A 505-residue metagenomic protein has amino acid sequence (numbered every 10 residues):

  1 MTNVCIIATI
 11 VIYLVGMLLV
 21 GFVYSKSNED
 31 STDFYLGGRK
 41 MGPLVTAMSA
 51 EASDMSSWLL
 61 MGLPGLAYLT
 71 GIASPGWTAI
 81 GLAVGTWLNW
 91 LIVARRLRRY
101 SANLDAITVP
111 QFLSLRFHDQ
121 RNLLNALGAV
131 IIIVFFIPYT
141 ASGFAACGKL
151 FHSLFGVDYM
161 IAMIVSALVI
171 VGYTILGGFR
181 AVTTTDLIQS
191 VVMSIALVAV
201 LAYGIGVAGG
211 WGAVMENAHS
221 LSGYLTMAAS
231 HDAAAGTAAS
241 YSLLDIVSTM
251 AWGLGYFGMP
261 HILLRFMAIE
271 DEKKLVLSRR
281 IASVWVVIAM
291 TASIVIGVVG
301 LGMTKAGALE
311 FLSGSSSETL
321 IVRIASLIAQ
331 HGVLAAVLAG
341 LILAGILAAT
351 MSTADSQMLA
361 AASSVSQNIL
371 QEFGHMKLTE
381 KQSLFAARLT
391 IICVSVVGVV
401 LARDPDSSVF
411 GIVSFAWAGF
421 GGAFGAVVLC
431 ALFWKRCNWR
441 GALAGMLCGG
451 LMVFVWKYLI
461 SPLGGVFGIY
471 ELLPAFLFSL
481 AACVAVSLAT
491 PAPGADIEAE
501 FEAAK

Functional and structural regions predicted by a protein language model:
M1-K505: Membrane-embedded helix-loop-helix hairpins and adjacent transmembrane boundary segments in multi-pass transporters
